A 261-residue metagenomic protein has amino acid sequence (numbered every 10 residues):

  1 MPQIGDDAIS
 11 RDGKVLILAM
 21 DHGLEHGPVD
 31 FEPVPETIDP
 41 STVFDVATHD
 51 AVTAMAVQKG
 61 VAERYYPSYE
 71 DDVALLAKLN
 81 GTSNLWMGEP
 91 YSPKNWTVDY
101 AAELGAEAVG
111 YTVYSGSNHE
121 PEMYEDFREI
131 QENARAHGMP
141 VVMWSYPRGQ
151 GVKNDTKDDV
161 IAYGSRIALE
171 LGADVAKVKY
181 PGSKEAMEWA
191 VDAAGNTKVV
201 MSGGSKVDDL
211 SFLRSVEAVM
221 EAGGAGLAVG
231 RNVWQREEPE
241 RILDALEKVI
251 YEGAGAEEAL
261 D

Functional and structural regions predicted by a protein language model:
M1-G13, W234, E240-D261: N-terminal charge/polar-biased segments
S10, V15-M55, G60-N84, E89-V199 (+4 more regions): Alpha/beta enzyme core
E25, W234-Q235: Generic, ordered loop/turn and secondary-structure boundary motif
V29, E238-P239: Short capping/connector residues at structural and topological boundaries
M201-G203, V229: Thr-Gly-centered strand-to-loop micro-motif
K206: A C-terminal functional module that forms or caps the active site or interfaces directly with catalytic machinery
L227-W234: Short acidic/histidine-rich active-site segments
